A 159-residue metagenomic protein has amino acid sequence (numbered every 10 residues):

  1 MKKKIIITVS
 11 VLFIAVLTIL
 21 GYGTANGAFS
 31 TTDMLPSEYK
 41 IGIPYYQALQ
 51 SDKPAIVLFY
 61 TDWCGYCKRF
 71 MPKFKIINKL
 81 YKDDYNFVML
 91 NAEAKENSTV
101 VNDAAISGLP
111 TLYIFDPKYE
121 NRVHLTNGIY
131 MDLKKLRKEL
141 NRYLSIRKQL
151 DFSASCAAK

Functional and structural regions predicted by a protein language model:
M1-P36, C156-K159: N-terminal targeting signals for export/organelle localization
L35-K53: A short beta-strand-turn-helix
Q50-D62: Short active-site neighborhood of thiol/selenol oxidoreductases, capturing the structured segment around
F59, C64-K68, L112: The canonical Cys-X-X-Cys-His
F59, N78, K82-S98: Thiol-based oxidoreductase modules, predominantly thioredoxin-like and allied folds used for disulfide exchange
K68-Y81: Typically the conserved alpha-helix immediately C-terminal to a functionally engaged Cys/Sec in thioredoxin-like
N102-I106: A short glycine-leucine-enriched loop at secondary-structure breakpoints that most characteristically corresponds
G108, Y113-K159: Non-catalytic, surface beta->alpha helical segment in thiol-disulfide oxidoreductase systems
